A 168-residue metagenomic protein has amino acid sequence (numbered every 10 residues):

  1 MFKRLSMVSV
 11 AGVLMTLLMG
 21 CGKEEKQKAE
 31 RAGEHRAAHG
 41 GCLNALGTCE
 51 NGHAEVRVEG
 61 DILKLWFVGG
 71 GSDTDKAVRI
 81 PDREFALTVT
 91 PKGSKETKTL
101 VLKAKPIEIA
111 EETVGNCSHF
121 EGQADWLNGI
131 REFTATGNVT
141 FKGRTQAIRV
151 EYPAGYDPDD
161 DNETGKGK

Functional and structural regions predicted by a protein language model:
M1-M19: Sec-dependent bacterial lipoprotein signal peptides
G20-K168: Intrinsically disordered, low-complexity terminal tails/loops enriched in metal-binding residues
